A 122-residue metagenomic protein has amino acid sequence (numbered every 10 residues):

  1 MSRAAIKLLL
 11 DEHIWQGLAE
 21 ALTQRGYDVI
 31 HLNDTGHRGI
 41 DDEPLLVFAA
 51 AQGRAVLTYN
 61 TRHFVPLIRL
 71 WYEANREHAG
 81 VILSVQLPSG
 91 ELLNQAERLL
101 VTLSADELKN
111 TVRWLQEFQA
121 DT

Functional and structural regions predicted by a protein language model:
M1-E12, Q16, A21-Q24, H37 (+2 more regions): Acidic, PIN/NYN-like endoribonuclease modules and their adjacent C-terminal/linker elements
D28-I40: Conserved BB-loop
A50, R54-L67: Acidic, metal-binding active-site segment of PIN/NYN-like and related structure-specific nucleases
